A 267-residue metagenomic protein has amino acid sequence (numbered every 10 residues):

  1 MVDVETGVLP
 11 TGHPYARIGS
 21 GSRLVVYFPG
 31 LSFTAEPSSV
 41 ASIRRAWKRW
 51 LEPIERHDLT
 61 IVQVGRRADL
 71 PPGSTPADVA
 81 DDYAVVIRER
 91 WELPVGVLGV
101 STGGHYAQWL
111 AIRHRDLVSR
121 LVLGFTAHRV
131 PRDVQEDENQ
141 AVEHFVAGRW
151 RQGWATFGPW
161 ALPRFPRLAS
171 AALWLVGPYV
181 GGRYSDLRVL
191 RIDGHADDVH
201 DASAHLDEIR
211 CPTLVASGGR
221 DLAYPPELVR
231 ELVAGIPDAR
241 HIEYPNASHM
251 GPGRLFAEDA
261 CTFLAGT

Functional and structural regions predicted by a protein language model:
G7-P71: Conserved HGGG/HGGXW glycine-rich cap/lid loop of the alpha/beta-hydrolase fold
D78-V95: Conserved acidic catalytic loop of the alpha/beta-hydrolase fold
G99-G104, G218: Conserved alpha/beta-hydrolase "nucleophile elbow" surrounding the catalytic nucleophile
H105-Q108, I112, R120-G148: Flexible "cap/lid" loop of the alpha/beta hydrolase fold
R132-Q135, Q152-A196, H205: Conserved alpha/beta-hydrolase catalytic His-Asp/Glu region
I209, V215-S217: Short beta-strand/loop motif that positions the catalytic acidic residue of the alpha/beta-hydrolase fold
L222-L228: Conserved alpha/beta-hydrolase "acid-adjacent" motif
D238-T267: Catalytic active-site module of serine/aspartate enzymes centered on a nucleophile-bearing elbow/loop
